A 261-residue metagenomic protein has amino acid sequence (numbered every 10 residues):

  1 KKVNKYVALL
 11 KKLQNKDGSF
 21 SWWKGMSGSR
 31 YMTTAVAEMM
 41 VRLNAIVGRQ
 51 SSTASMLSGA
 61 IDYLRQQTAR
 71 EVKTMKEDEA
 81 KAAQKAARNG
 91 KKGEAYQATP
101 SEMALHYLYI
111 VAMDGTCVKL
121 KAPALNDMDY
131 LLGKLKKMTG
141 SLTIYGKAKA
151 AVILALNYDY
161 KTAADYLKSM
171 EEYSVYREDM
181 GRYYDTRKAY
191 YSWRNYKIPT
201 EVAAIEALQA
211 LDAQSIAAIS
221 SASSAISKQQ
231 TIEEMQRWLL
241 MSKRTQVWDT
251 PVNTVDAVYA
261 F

Functional and structural regions predicted by a protein language model:
K1-F261: Large, well-folded core regions of big proteins
